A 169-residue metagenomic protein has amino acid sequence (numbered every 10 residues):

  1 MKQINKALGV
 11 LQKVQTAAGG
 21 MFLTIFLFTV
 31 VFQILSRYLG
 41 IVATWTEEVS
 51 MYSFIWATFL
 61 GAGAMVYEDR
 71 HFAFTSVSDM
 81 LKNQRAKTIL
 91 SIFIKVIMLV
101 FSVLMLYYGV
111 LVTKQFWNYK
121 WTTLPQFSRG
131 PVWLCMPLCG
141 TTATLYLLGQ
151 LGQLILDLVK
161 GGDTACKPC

Functional and structural regions predicted by a protein language model:
M1-C169: Alpha-helical transmembrane segments and membrane-interface helix-loop junctions in multi-pass membrane proteins
